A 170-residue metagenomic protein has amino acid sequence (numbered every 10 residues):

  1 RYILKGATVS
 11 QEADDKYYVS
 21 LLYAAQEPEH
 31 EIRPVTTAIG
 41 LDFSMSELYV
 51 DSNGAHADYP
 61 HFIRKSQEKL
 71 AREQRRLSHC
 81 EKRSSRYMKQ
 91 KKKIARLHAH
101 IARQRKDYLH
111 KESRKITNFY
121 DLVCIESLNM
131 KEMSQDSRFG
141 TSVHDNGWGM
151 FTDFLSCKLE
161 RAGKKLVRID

Functional and structural regions predicted by a protein language model:
Y2, Q11-D170: Positively charged, helix-rich recognition surfaces that bind polyanionic ligands
